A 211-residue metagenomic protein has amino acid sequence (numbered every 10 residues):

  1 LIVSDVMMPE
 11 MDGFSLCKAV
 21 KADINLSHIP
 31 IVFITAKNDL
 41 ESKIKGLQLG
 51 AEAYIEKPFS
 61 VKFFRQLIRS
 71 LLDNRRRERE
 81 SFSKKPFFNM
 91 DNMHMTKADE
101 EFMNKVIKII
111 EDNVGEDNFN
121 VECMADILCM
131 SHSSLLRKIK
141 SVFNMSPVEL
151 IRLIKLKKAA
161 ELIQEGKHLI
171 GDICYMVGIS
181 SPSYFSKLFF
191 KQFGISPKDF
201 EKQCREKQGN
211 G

Functional and structural regions predicted by a protein language model:
L1-V3: Active-site beta3 strand of CheY-like receiver
M8: Receiver (REC) domain active-site loop signature in two-component systems and cognate sites in sensor histidine kinases
F59-I68, L72: C-terminal output helix
V121-I151, C174-D199: Basic/polar phosphate-binding segments, predominantly the helix-turn-helix DNA-binding elements of transcriptional
S141-S180, K202-G211: Terminal helix-turn-helix DNA-binding modules in bacterial transcription factors
